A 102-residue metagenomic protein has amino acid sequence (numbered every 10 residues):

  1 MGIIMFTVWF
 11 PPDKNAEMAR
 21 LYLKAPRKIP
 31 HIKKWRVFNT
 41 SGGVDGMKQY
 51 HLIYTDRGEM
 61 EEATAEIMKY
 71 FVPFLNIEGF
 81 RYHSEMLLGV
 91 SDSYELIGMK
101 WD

Functional and structural regions predicted by a protein language model:
M1-A65, L87-D102: Short S/T/G/P-rich N-terminal loop/turn motif that feeds into the first structured element of a domain
K34, P73-L88: Conserved short beta-strand edge segments in small beta-sheet-based binding/regulatory domains
T64-V72: Extended, charge-rich low-complexity interaction segments
